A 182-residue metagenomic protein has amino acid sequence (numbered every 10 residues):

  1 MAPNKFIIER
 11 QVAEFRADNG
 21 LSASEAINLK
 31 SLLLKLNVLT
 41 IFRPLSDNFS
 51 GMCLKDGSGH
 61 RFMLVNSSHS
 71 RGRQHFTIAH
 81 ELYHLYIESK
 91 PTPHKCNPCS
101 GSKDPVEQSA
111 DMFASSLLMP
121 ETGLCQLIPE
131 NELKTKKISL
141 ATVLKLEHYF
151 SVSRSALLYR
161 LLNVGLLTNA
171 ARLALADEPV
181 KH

Functional and structural regions predicted by a protein language model:
M1-H182: Active-site hotspot residues in diverse enzymes, especially metal/ion-binding acidic/histidine motifs
